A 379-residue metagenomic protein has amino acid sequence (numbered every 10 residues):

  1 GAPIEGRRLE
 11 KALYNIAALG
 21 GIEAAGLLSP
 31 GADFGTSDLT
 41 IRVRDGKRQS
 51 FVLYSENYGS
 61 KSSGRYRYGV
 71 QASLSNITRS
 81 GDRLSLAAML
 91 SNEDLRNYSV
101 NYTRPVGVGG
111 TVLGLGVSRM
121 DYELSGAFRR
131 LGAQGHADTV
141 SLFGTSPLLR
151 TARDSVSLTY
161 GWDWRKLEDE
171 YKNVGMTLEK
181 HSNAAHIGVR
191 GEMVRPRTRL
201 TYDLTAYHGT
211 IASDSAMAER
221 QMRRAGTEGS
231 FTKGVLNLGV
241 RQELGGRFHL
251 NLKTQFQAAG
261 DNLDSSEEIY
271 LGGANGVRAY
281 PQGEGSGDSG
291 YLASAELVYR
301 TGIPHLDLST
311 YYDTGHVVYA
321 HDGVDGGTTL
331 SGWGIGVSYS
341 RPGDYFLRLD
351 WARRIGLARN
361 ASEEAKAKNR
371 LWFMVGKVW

Functional and structural regions predicted by a protein language model:
G1-G59, A88-R96, G234, T254-Q255: Periplasmic polypeptide-binding modules associated with outer-membrane biogenesis and secretion
I22, S37, K47-F51, Y66-Y68 (+12 more regions): Outer-envelope beta-barrel architecture signal
G35, G64-Y68, D94-Y98, H136-V140 (+5 more regions): Residues that define the transmembrane beta-barrel architecture of outer-membrane proteins
Q49-G59, V70-Q71, G81-N92, Y98-V100 (+4 more regions): Transmembrane beta-strand segments that form the barrel wall of outer-membrane beta-barrel proteins
S50, V112-D261: Transmembrane beta-strand segments of outer-membrane beta-barrel domains in Gram-negative and organellar OMPs
F51-S55, A72, L84-A88, L113-V117 (+9 more regions): Membrane-embedded beta-strand positions of outer-membrane beta-barrel proteins
N57-G59, N76, A88-N92, V117-E123 (+11 more regions): Transmembrane beta-strands of outer-membrane beta-barrel pores
M222-W379: C-terminal transmembrane beta-barrel domains of outer membrane proteins
